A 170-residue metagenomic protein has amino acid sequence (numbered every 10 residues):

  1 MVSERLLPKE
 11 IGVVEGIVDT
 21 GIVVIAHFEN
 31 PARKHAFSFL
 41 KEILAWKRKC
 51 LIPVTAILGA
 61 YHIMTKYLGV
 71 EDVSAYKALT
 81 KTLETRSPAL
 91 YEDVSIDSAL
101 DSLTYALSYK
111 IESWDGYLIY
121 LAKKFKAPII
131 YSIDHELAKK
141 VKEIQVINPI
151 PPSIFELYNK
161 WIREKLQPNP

Functional and structural regions predicted by a protein language model:
M1-I52, V70-S74, F155-N159, R163-P170: Short, well-structured N-terminal submotif of metal-dependent ribonuclease cores
T20, E112-I129, E136: Acidic, metal-associated active-site segment
G21, V54, I96, D134-H135: Alpha-helix N-cap/helix-start capping motif
I25-H27, I63, K140: Residues that scaffold the ATP/ADP-binding catalytic core of kinase and kinase-like folds
F37-L51, T55-S108, Y120, Y158 (+1 more regions): PIN-domain endoribonuclease scaffold, especially VapC-family toxins
I130, V146-S153: Short hydrophobic/aromatic-enriched beta-strand-loop microsegments
E136-L137, I150-N159: Short, acidic/turn-prone active-site loops that include or flank metal/cofactor- and phosphate-binding residues
L137-I144: Short loop/helix-cap segments at secondary-structure boundaries that form the rim of catalytic
